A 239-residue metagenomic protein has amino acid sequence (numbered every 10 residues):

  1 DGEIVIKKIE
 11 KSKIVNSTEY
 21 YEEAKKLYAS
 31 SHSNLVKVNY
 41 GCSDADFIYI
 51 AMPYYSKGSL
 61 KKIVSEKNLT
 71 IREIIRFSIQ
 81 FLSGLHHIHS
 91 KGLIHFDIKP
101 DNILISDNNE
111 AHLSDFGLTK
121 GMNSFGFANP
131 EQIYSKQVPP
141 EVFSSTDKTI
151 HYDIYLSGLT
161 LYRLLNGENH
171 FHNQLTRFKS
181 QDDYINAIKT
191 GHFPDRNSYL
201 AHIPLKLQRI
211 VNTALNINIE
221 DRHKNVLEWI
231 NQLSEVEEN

Functional and structural regions predicted by a protein language model:
D1-V15: ATP-binding glycine-rich loop module of kinase domains
I14-A29: AlphaC helix of the eukaryotic protein kinase fold
Y40-G41: A short, aromatic-enriched beta-strand patch in the conserved N-lobe beta-sheet of the protein kinase catalytic domain
A45-S59: Conserved short submotifs of the Hanks-type protein kinase catalytic core that shape the nucleotide-binding pocket
L60-L69: AlphaC helix of the protein kinase catalytic domain
F77-S78: Activation segment signature within eukaryotic-like protein kinase domains
H89-I105: Catalytic-loop of the protein kinase fold
